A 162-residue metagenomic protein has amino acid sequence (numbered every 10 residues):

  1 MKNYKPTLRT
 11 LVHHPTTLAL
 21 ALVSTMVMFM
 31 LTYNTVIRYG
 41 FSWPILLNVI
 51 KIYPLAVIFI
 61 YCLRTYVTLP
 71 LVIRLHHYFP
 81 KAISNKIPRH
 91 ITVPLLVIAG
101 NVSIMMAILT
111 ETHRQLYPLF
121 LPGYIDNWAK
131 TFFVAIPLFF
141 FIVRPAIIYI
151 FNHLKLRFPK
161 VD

Functional and structural regions predicted by a protein language model:
M1-D162: Juxtamembrane/disordered regions of integral membrane proteins
